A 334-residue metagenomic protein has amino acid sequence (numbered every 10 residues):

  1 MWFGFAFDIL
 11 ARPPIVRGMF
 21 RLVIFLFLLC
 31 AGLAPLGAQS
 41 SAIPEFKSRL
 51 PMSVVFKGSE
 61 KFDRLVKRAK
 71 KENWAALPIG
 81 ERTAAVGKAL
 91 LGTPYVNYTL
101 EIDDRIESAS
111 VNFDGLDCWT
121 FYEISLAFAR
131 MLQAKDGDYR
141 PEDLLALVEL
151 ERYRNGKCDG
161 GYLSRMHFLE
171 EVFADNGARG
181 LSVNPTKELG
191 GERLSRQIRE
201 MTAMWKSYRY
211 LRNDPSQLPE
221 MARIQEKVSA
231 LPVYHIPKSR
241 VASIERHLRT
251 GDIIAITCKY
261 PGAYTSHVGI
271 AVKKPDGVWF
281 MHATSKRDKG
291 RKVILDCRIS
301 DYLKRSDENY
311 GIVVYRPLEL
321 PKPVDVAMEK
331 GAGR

Functional and structural regions predicted by a protein language model:
V23-G32: Bacterial N-terminal signal peptides
L36-S40: Boundary at the C-terminal end of the N-terminal hydrophobic targeting segment
A42-T120, S125: Cationic-aromatic interfacial patches
L90-L231, K273, H282-S285: Acidic/His-rich structured neighborhood in mature extracellular/periplasmic domains
H247-L248: Short, well-ordered loop/turn sites that connect or cap secondary structure elements
I254-L320, M328: C-terminal soluble interaction/assembly domains
